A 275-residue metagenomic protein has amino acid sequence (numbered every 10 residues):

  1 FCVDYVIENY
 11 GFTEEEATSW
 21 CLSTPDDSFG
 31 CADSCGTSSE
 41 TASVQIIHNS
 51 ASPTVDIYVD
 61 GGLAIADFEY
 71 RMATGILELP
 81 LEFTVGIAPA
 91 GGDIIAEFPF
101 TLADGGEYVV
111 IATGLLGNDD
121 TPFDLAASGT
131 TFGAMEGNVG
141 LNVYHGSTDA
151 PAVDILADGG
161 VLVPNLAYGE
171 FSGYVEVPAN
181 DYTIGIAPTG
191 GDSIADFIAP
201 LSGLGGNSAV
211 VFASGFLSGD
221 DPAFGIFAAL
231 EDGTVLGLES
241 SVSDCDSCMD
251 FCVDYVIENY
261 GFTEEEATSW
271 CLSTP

Functional and structural regions predicted by a protein language model:
F1-Y10, E15-S247, F251: Intrinsically disordered, low-complexity polar regions and short flexible loop motifs
Y10-E15, I257-E266: Charged, low-complexity interaction regions
V256, A267-P275: Mature extracellular/luminal domains of secreted and GPI-anchored eukaryotic proteins, especially small
